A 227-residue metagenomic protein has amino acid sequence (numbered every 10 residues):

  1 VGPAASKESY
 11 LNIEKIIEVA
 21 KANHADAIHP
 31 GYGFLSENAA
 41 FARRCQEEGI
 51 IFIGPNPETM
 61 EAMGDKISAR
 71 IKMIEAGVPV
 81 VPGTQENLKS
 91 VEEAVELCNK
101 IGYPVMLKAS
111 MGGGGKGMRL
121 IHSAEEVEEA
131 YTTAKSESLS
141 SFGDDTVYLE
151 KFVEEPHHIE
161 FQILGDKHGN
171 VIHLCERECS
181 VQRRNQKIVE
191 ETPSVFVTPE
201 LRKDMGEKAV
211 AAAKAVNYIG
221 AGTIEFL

Functional and structural regions predicted by a protein language model:
V1-I224: N-terminal beta-alpha lobe that positions the nucleotide/phosphoryl donor in ATP/NTP-coupled carboxylate activation
